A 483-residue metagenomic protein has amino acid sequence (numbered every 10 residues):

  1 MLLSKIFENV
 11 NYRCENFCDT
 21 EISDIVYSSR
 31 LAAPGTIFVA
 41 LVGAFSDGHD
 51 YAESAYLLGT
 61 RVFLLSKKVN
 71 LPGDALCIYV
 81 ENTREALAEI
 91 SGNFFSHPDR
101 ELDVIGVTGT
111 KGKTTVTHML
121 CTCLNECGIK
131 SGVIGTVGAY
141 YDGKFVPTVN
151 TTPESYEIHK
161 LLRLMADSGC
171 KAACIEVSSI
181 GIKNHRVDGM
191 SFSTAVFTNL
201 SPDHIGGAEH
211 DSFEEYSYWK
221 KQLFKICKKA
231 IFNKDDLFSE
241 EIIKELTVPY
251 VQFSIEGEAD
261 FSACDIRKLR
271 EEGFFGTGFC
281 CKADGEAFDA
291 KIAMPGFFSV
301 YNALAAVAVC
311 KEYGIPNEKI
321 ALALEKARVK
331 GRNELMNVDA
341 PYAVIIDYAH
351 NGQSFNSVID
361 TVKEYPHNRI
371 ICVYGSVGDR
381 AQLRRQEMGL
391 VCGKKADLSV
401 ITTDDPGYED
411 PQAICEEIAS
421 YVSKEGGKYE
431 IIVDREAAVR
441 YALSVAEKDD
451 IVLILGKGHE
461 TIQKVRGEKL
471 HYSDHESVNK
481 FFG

Functional and structural regions predicted by a protein language model:
M1-E89, K225, L237, K291 (+5 more regions): N-terminal leader/targeting and accessory segments in enzymes
M1-R13, L31-I37, T247-V248, A308-G331 (+1 more regions): ATP-dependent carboxylate-amine ligase
F7-V10, L87-A230, K234, F238-P249 (+2 more regions): Phosphate-binding loop of NTP-binding sites
G43-F45, V69, S179-I180, S201-H204 (+5 more regions): Short glycine-rich anion-binding loops that position phosphate/pyrophosphate groups of nucleotides and phosphorylated
G48-T60, C77-R84, S193-N199, Y216-Y218 (+3 more regions): A short, gly/pro- and small-residue-rich
A52-L57, A166, D188, K363: Non-catalytic positions within long, well-ordered alpha-helices that form the structural scaffold/packing of enzyme
L65-S66, E81, G135, V177 (+4 more regions): Short loop/edge segments at beta-strand edges and connector loops that shape dinucleotide/nucleotide cofactor-binding
V69-D74, S168, T194-V344, H367 (+2 more regions): Acidic, Mg2+-coordinating active-site environments of NTP-dependent enzymes
